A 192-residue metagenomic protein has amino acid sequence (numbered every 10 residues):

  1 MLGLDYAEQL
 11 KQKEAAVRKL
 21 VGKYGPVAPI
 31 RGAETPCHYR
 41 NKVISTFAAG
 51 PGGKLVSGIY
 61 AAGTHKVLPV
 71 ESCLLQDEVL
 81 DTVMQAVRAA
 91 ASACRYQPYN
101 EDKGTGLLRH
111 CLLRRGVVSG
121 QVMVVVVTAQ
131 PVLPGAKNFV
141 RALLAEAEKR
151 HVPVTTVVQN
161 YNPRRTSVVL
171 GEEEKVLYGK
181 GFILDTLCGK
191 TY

Functional and structural regions predicted by a protein language model:
M1-Y192: Accessory RNA-recognition modules of RNA-modification enzymes
